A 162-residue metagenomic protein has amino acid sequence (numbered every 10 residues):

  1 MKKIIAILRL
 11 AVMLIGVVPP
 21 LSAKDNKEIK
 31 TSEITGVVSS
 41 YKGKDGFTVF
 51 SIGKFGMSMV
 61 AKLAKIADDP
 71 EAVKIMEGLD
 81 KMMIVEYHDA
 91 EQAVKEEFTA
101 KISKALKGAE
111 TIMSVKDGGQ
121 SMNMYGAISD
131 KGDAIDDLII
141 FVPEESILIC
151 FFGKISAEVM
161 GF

Functional and structural regions predicted by a protein language model:
M1-K27: Bacterial Sec-dependent N-terminal signal peptides
I4, F55, Y87-A90, G118 (+2 more regions): Generic structural motif
I5, D69-D80, D130-D137, V142: Short, surface-exposed loop and linker segments with low hydrophobicity and enrichment for Pro/Ser/Thr
G16, S40-D45, E77, D117 (+2 more regions): A generic structural signal for short, non-catalytic loop/turn and secondary-structure boundary residues
K27-E97: Early exported N-terminus immediately downstream of N-terminal targeting peptides
A93-G108, F151-F152, M160-F162: Surface-exposed flexible segments
T99-S129: Short Gly/Thr-rich strand-loop-strand
Y125-M160: A short, solvent-exposed beta-edge/loop patch
